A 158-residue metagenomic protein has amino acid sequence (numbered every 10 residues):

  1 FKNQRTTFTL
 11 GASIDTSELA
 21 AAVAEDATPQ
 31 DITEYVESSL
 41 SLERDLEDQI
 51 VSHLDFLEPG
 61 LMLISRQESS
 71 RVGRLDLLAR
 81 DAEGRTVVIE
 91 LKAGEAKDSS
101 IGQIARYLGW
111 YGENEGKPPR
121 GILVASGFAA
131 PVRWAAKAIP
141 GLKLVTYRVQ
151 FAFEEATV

Functional and structural regions predicted by a protein language model:
F1-V158: Charged, terminal alpha-helix-loop-beta segments that serve as non-catalytic nucleic-acid engagement and/or assembly
